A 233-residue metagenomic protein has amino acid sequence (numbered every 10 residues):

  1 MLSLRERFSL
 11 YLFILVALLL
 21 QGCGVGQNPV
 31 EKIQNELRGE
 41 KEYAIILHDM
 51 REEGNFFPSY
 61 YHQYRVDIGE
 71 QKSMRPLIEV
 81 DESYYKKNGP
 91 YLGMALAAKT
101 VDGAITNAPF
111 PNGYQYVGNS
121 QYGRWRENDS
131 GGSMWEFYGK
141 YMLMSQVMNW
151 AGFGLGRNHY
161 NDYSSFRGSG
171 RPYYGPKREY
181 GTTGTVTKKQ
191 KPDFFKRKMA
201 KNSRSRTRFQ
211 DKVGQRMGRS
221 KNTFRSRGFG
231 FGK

Functional and structural regions predicted by a protein language model:
M1-Y91: N-terminal leader/propeptide segments of preproteins
V30-I33, Y163, V213: Generic structural signal of hydrophobic/aromatic residues within well-ordered alpha-helices of folded domains
N35-E42, E52, S165-G168, G175 (+3 more regions): Generic surface-pattern signal
I78-A104, K221-K233: Structured, soluble extracytoplasmic/luminal domains of envelope-associated proteins
G89-P90, M94-A200: Low-complexity segments
K198-K233: A cross-kingdom marker for long, charged
